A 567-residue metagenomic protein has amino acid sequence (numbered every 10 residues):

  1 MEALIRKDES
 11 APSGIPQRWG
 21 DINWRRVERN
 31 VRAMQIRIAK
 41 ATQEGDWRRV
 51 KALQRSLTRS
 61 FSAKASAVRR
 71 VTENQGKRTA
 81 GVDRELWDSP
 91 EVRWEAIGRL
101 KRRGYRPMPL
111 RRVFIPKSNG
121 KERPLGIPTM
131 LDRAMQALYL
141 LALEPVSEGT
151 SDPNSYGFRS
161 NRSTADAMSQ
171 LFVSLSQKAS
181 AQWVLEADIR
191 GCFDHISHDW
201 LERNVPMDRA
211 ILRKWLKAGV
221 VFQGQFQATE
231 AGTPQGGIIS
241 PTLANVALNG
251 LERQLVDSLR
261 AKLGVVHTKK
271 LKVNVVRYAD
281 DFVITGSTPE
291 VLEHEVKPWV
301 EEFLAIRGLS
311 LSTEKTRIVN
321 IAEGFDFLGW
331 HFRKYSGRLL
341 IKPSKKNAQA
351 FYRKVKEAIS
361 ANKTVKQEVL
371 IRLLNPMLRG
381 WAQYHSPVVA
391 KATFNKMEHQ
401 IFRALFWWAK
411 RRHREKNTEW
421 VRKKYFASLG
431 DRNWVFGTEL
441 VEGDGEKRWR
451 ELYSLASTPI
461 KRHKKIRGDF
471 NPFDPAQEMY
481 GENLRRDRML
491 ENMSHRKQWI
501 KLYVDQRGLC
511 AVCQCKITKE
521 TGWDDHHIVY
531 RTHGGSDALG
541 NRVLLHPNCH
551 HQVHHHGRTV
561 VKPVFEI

Functional and structural regions predicted by a protein language model:
Q17-G76, L141-G157, K562: Charged boundary/loop elements
V68-V71, A96-K121, M130, A134-L143 (+2 more regions): Reverse-transcriptase-like RNA-dependent polymerase core
R99, T150-N154, R159, D166-G324: Conserved polymerase palm-domain catalytic core
K217, F226, I306-W381: A conserved non-catalytic segment of reverse transcriptases and RNA-directed RNA polymerases corresponding to the late
E398-A404, A409-L490, S494-H495: Extended C-terminal regions of large enzymes
F470-V512, S536, G540, V561-I567: Short, charged surface segments at domain edges that flank catalytic/cofactor-binding sites
Q514-P547, V553-F565: Histidine-centered nuclease catalytic patch
